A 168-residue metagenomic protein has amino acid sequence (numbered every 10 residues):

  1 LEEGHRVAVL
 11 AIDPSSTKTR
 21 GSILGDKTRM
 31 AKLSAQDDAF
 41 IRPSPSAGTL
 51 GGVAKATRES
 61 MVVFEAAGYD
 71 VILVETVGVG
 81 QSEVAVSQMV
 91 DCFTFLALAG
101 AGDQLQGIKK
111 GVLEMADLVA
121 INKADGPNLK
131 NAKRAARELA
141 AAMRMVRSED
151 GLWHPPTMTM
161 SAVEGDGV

Functional and structural regions predicted by a protein language model:
L1-S82, S87-Q104: Nucleotide-state-sensitive switch-loop elements of NTP-binding domains
I23, S60, A85, M89 (+3 more regions): Alpha-helical scaffold elements adjacent to nucleotide-binding pockets in ATP/GTP-utilizing enzyme cores
A31-S34, Q81, G111-M115, M145-S148: Short hydrophobic/aromatic-rich motifs at helix boundaries and adjacent loops
G80-Q81, Q106, R144, T157: Glycine-rich, charged/polar anion/phosphate-binding loops that engage phosphate groups from diverse ligands
S82, I108, G167: Short acidic active-site motifs
V86, A101-K130: Flexible active-site lid/hinge loop adjacent to a nucleotide/diphosphate and Mg2+-phosphate binding pocket
L118-A120, A124-G167: Canonical P-loop GTPase G-domain recognition
